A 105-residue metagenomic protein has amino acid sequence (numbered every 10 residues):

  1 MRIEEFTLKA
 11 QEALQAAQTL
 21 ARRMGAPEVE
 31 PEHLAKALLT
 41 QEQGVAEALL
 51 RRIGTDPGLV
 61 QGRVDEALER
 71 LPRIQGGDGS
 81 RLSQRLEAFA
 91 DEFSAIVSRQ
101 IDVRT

Functional and structural regions predicted by a protein language model:
M1-T105: Histone-fold recognition with a strong bias for associated Lys/Arg-rich disordered tails
